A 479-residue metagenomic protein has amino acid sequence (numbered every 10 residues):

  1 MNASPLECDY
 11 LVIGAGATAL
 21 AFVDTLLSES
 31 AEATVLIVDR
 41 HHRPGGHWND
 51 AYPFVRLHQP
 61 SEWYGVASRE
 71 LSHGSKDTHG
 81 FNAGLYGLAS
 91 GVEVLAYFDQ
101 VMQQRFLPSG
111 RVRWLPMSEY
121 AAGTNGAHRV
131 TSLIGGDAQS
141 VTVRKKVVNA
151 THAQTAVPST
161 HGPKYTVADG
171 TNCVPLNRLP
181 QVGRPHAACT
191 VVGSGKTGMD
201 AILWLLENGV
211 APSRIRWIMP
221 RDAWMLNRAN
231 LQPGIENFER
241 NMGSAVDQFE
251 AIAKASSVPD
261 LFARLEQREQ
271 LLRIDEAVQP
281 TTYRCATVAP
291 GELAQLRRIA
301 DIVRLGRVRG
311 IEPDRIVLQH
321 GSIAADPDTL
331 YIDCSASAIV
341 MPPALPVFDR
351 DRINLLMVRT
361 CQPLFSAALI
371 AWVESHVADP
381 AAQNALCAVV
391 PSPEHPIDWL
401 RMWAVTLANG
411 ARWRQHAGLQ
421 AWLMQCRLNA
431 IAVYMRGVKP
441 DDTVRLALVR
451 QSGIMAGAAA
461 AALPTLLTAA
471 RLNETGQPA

Functional and structural regions predicted by a protein language model:
M1-Y10, S28-A33, V141, A153-P180 (+1 more regions): Extreme N-terminal leader/targeting segments of oxidoreductases
L11-I13, S140-T155, T190-V192, D326-S337: Short hydrophobic core segments
A19-E29, R178-L226, F365-H416: Rossmann-like dinucleotide/flavin-binding elements
R40-Y97, I218-D275: Glycine-rich active-site loop/strand segments that organize a redox cofactor
T78-V157, D275-V278, C285, E292-L318 (+2 more regions): Feature captures the FAD/FMN-dependent oxidoreductase FAD-binding
G84, S90, V94-Y97, N149-G209 (+3 more regions): Glycine-rich dinucleotide-binding loop and its adjacent helix/turn
L203, I302-V444: Glycine-enriched catalytic-core subsegment of oxygenase/oxidase enzymes
R268-E269, R273-M341, M435-A479: C-terminal catalytic lobe of FAD-dependent flavoproteins
